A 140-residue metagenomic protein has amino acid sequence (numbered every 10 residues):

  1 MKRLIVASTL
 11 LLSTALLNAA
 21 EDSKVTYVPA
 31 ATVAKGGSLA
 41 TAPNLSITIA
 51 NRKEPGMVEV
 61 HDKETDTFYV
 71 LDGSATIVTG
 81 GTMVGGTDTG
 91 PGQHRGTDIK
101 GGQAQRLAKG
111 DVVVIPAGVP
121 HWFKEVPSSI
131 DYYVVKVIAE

Functional and structural regions predicted by a protein language model:
L4-V6, S13-K63: A short, N-terminal "cap"/entry segment at the start of jelly-roll beta-barrel domains of the cupin/DSBH fold
I49, I77-T79, Y132: Short hydrophobic/aromatic-rich beta-strand segments that constitute the beta-sheet cores of beta-sandwich/beta-barrel
D62-K63, T67-M83, T89-D98: Short, conserved beta-strand element in jelly-roll/cupin
D66-Y69, A104-Q105, V113: His/acidic/aromatic-lined binding-pocket segments of jelly-roll/cupin-type domains and related regulatory beta-sandwich
M83-G85, S129-I130: Short, surface-exposed beta-strand-loop junctions and turns on beta-sheet-rich folds
L107-E125: Conserved metal-binding segment of the jelly-roll/cupin
S128-E140: A short hydrophobic beta-strand segment most commonly corresponding to one strand of the jelly-roll/cupin
